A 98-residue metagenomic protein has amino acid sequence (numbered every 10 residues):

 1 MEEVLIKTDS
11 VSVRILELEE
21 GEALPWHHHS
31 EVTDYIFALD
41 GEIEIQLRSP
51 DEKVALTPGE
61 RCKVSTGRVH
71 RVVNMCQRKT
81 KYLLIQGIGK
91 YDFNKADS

Functional and structural regions predicted by a protein language model:
M1-W26, V32: A short glycine-rich, His/Asp/Glu-containing loop-to-beta-strand
E3, D9-S12, R71-S98: Double-stranded beta-helix
V11, E20-E22, E31-V32, P50 (+3 more regions): A generic "binding-loop/recognition-motif" signal
I15, Y35, D51-A55: Short, surface-exposed secondary-structure edge patches
L18, S30-I45, G87: Short, conserved beta-strand element in jelly-roll/cupin
W26, I45-Q46, V64, H70-Q77: Short beta-strand His + acidic residue motifs that chelate non-heme Fe in jelly-roll/DSBH and cupin folds
P50-T66: Short acidic-glycine-tyrosine-enriched beta hairpin
